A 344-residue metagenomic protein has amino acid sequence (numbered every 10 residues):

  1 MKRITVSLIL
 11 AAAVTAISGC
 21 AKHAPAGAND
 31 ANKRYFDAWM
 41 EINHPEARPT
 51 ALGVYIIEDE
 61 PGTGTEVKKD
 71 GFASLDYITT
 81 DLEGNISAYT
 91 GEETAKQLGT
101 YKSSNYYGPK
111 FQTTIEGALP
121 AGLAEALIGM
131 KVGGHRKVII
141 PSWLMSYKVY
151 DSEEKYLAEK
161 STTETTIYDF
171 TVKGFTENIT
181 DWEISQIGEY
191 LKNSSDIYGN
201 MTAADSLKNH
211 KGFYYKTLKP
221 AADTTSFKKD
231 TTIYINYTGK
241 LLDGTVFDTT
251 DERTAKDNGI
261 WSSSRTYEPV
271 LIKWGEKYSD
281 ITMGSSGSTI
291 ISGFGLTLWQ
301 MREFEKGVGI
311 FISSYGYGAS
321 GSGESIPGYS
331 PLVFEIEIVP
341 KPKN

Functional and structural regions predicted by a protein language model:
M1-I4: Positively charged n-region of N-terminal signal peptides that target proteins for export
V6-A11: Sec-dependent N-terminal signal peptides
T15-G19: C-terminal motif of bacterial Sec signal peptides marking the signal peptidase cleavage site
C20-N344: Cross-family detector of peptidyl-prolyl cis-trans isomerase
